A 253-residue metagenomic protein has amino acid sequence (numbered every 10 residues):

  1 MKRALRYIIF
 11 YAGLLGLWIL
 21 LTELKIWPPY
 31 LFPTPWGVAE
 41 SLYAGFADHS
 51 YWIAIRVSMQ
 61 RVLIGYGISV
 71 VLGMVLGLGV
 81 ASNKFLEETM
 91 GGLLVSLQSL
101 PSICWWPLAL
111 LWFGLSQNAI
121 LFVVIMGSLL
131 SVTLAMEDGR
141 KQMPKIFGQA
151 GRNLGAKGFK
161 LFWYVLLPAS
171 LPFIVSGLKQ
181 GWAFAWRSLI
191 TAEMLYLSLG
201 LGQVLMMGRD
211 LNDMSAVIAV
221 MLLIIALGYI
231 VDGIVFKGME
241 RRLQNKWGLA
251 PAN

Functional and structural regions predicted by a protein language model:
L5, I9, G13-L17, W52 (+5 more regions): Hydrophobic alpha-helical transmembrane segments of multipass integral membrane proteins, especially permease/channel
L24-I68: Periplasmic/extracellular loop-to-transmembrane helix junction in inner-membrane transport proteins
I53-R61, L111-S131, S170, A216-M221: Loop-to-helix entry region at the N-terminal start of transmembrane alpha-helices in multi-pass membrane transporters
V75-L110, L134-D138, Q149: Cytoplasmic-entry segments and transmembrane alpha-helices of multi-pass inner-membrane transporters
F122, M126, F159-A192, A219 (+1 more regions): Transmembrane alpha-helices
A135, G139-G177: Short cytoplasmic-facing helical segments at TM-TM junctions of multi-pass membrane proteins
L201-M239: Hydrophobic alpha-helical transmembrane segments of polytopic membrane proteins
E240-N253: Short cytosolic juxtamembrane segments of multi-pass membrane proteins
